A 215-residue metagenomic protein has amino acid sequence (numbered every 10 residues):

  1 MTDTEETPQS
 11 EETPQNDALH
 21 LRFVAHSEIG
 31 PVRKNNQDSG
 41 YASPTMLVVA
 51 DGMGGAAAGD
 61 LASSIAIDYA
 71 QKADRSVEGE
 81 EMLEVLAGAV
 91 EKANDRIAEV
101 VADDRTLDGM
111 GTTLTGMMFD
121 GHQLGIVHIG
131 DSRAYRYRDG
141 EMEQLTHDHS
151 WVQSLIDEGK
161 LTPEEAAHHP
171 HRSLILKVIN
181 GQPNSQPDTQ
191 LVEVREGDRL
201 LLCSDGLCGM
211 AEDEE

Functional and structural regions predicted by a protein language model:
M1-E215: PP2C/PPM-type serine/threonine phosphatase catalytic domain
